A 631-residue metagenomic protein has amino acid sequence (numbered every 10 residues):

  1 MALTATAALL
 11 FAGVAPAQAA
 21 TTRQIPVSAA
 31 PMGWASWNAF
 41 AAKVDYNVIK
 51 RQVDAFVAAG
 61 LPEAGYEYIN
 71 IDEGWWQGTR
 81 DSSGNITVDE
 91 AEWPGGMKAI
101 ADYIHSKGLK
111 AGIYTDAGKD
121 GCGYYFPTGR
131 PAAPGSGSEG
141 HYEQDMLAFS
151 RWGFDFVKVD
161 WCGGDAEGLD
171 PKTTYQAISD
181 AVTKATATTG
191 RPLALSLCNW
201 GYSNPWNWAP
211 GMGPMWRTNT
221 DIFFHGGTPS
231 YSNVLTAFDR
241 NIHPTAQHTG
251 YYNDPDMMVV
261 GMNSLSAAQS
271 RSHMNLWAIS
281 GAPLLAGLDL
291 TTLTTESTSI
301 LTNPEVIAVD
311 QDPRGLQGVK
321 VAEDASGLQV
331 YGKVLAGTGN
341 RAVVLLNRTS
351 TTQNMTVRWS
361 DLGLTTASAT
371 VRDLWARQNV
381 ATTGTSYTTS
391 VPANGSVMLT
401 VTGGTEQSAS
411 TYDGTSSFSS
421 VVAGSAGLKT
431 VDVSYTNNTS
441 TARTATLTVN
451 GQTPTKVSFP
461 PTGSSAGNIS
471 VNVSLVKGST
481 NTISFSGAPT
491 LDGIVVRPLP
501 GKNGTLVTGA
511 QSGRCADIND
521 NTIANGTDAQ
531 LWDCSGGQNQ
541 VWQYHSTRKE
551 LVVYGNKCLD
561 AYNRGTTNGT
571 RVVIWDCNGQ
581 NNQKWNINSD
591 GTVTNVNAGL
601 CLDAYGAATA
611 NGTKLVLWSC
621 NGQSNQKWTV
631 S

Functional and structural regions predicted by a protein language model:
M1-A19: Secretory targeting and sorting signals
A19-K50, A55-A58, V182-T183, L193: N-terminal module-boundary/linker segments of secreted carbohydrate-active enzymes
P26, A30-S36, G65-D72, K110-T115 (+8 more regions): Structural recognition of the beta-strand scaffold that forms the well-ordered cores of secreted hydrolase catalytic
Q52, F56-E167: Aromatic-lined carbohydrate-binding/catalytic grooves of carbohydrate-active enzymes
H141-Q144, P192-D289: Glycan-recognition surfaces
W277-S280, L285-G287, D324-L364, S425 (+2 more regions): Carbohydrate-binding surface patches
Q353, L364-V371, G395, T400-G501: Extracytoplasmic
P500-I523, N539-T567, K584-T609, K627-S631: Extracellular glycan-recognition/adhesion modules and their associated mucin-like linkers
